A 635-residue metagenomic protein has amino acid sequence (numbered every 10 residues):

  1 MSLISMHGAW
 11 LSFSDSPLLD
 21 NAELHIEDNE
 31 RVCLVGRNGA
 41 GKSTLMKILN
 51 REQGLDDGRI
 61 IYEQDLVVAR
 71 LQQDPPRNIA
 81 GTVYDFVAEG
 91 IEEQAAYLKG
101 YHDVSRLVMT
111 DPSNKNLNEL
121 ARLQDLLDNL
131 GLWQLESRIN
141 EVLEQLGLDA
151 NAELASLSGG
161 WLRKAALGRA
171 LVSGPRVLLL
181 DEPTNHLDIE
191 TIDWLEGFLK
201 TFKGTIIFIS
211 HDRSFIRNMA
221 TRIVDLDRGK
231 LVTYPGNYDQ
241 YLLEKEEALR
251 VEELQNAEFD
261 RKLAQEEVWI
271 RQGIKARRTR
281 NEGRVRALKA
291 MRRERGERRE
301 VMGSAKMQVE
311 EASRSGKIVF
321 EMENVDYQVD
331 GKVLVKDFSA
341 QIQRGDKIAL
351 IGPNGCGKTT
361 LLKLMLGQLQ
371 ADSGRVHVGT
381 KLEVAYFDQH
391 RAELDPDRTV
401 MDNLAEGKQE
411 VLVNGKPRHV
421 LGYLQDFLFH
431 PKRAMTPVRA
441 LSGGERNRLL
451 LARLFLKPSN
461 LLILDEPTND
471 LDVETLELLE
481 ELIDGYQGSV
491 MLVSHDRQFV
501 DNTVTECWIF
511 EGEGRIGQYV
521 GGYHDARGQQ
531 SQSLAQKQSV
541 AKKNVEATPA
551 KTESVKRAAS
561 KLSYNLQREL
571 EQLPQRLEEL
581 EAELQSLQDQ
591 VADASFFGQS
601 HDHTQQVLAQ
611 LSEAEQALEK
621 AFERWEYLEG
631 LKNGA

Functional and structural regions predicted by a protein language model:
M1-A257, E311-A635: ABC ATP-binding cassette signature C-motif
E244-R277, N281-A287, M291-R298: Intracellular alpha-helical coupling/juxtamembrane segments of multi-pass membrane proteins
V301-V309, P437: Long, charged, glycine-rich C-terminal linkers/tails
